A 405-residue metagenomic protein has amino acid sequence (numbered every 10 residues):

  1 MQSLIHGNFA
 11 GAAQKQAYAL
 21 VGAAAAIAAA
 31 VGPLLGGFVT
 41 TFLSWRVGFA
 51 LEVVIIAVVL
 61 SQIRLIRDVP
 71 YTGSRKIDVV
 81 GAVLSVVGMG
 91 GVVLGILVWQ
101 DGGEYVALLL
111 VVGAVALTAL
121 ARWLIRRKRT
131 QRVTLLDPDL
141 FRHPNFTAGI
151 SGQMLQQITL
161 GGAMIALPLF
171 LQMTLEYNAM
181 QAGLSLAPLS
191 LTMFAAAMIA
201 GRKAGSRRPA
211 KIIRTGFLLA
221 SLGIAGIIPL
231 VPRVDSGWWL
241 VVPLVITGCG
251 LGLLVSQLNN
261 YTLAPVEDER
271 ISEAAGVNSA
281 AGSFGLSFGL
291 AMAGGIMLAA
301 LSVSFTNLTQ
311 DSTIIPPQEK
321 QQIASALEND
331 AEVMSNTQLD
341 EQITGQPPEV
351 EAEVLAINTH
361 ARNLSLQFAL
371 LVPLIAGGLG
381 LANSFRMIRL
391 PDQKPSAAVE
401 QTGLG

Functional and structural regions predicted by a protein language model:
M1-A23: Cytoplasmic helix-loop-helix junction between adjacent transmembrane helices in 12-TM secondary transporters
S3-L4, F38, L65, L94 (+4 more regions): A residue-level signal for alpha-helical anchor/packing sites in multi-pass solute transporters
G7-A10, G37-W45, L97-D101, M173-L175 (+4 more regions): Membrane-helix boundary and inter-helical linker elements of multi-pass secondary transporters
A23, V106-A107, A116, R129-T306 (+2 more regions): 12-transmembrane solute porter fold
L34, F38, F42-L43, R64-L65 (+7 more regions): Membrane-interface helix caps of multi-pass small-molecule transporters
T41-Q153, T159, Y177, S185: Hydrophobic transmembrane-helix bundles of small-molecule transporters
R126, N260, Q321-G405: Transmembrane-helix exit segments and adjacent C-terminal regions of multi-pass membrane proteins
L301-V333: Aromatic-rich transmembrane-lumenal/periplasmic boundary elements in polytopic membrane proteins
